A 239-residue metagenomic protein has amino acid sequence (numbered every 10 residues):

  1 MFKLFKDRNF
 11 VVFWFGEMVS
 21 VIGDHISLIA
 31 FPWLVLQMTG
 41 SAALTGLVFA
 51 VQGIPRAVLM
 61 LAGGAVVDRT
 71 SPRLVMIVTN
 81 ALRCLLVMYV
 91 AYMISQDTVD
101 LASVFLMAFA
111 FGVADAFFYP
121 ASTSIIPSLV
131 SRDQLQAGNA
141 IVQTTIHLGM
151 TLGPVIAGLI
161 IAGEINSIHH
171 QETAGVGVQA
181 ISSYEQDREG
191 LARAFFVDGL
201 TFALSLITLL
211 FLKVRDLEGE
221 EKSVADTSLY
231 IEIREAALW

Functional and structural regions predicted by a protein language model:
M1-W239: Alpha-helical transmembrane-bundle signature of multi-pass membrane transport and export proteins
